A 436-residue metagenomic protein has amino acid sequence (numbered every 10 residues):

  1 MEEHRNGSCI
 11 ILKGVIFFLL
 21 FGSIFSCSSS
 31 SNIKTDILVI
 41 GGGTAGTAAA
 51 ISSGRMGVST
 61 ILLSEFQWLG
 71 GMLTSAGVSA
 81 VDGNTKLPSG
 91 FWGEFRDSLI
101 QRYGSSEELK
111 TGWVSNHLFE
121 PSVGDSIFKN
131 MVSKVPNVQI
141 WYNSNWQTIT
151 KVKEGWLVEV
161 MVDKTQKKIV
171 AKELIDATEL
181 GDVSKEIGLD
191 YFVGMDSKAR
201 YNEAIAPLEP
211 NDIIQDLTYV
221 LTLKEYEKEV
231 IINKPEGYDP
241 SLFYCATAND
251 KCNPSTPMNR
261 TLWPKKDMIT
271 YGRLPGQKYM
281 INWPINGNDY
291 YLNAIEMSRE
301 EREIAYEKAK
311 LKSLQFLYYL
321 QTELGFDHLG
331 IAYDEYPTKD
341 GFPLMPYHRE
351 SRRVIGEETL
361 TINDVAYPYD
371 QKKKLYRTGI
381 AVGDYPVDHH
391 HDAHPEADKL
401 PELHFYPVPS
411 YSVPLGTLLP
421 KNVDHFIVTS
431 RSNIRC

Functional and structural regions predicted by a protein language model:
M1-I10: N-terminal secretory signal peptides that target proteins for export/translocation
I10-F17: Sec-dependent signal peptide recognition, specifically the positively charged N-region followed immediately by
F21-I33: Bacterial Sec-dependent signal peptides at the C-terminal "C-region" and cleavage site
C27, T165-E173, A177-C436: Flavin (FAD/FMN)-binding glycine-rich loop and adjacent Rossmann-like elements that form
N32-G43: Beta1/beta-strand and adjacent pyrophosphate-binding region of the FAD-binding site in flavoprotein oxidoreductases
G46: N-terminal Rossmann-fold NAD(P) dinucleotide-binding loop
S52, V58-S59, S64-T148, V152 (+3 more regions): Conserved N-terminal/central alpha/beta ligand/cofactor-binding core
T150-K168: Conserved beta-strand-loop-beta-strand element in the redox core of flavoprotein oxidoreductases
